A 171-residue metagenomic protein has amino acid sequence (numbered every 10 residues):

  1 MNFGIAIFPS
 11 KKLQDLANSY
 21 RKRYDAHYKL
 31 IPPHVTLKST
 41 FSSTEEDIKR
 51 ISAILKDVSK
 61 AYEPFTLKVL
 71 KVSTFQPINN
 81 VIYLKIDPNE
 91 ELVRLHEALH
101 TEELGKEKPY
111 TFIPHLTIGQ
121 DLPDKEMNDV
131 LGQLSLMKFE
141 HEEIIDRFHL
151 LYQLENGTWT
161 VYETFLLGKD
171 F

Functional and structural regions predicted by a protein language model:
M1-T66, T74, P88-E142, W159-F171: Basic, often amphipathic N-terminal segments
L70-I78, T117, R147-T158: Short proline/glycine- and acidic-rich turn/helix-capping motifs at secondary-structure junctions
N79, K85-I86: Charge-rich, low-complexity N-terminal segments
